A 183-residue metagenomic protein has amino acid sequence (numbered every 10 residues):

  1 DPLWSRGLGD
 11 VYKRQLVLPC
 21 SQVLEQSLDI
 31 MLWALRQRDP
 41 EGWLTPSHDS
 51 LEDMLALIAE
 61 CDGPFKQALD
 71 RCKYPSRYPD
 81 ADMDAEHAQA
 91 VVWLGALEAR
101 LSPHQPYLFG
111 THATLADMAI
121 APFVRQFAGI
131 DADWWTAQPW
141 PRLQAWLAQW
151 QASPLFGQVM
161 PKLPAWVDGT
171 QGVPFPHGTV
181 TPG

Functional and structural regions predicted by a protein language model:
D1-Y12: Single conserved hydrophobic/aromatic residue that forms the stacking wall/gate of nucleotide- or nucleobase-binding
R14-V23: A short, hydrophobic beta-strand/beta-hairpin element that forms part of a small beta-sheet core
V23-L32: Non-catalytic, surface beta->alpha helical segment in thiol-disulfide oxidoreductase systems
D39-S47: Cytochrome P450 catalytic domain signature, combining two hallmark sequence patches
D53-Q149: GST-like fold's C-terminal all-alpha helical module
L163-G183: Acidic/histidine-enriched, glycine/proline-rich intrinsically disordered or flexible terminal extensions
